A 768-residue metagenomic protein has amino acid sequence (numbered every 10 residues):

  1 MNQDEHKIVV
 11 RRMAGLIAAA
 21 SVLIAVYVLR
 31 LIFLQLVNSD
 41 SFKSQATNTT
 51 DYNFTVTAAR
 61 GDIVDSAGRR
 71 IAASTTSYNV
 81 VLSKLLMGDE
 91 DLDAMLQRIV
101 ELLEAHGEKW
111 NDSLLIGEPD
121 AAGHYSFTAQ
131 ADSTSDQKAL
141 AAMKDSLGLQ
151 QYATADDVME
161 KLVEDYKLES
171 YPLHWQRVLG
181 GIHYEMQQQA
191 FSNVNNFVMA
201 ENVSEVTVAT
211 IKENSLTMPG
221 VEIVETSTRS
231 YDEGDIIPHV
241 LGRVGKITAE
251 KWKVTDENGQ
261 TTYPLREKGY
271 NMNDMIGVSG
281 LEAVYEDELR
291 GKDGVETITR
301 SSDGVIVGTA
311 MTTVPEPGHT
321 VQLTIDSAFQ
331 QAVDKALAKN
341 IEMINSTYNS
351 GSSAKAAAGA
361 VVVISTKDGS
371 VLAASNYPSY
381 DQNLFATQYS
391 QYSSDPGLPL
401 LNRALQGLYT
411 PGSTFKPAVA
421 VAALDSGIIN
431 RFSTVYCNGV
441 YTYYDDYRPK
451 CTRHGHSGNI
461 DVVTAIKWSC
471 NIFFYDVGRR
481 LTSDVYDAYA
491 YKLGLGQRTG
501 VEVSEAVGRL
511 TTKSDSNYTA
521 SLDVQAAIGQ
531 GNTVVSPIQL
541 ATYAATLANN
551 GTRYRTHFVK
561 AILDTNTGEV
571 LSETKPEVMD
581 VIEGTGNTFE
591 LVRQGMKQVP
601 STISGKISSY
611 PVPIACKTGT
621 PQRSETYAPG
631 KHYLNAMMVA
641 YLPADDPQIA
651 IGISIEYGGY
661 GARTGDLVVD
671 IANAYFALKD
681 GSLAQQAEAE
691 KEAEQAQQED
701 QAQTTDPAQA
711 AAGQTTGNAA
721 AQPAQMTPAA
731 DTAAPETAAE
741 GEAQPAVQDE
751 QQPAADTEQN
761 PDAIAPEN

Functional and structural regions predicted by a protein language model:
M1-V314, S350, A354-A360, D700 (+4 more regions): Membrane-proximal periplasmic segments of bacterial cell-envelope enzymes, especially penicillin-binding proteins
A72, Y78, T299-E316, I325 (+9 more regions): Beta-lactam-recognizing serine transpeptidase/beta-lactamase-like catalytic domain environment
D93-E101, A209, E213, P238-G242 (+17 more regions): Solvent-exposed, polar/charged alpha-helical surfaces in well-ordered, non-transmembrane soluble domains, broadly
E286, R290-D293, D303-G304, D334-E342 (+3 more regions): Amphipathic, well-packed alpha-helical segments that form the structural scaffold of globular domains
A336-Y348, G427, P600: Structural motif corresponding to the C-terminal cap of alpha-helices
L678-A719: Intrinsically disordered, low-complexity mixed-charge segments
N718-N768: Long, low-complexity, intrinsically disordered segments
